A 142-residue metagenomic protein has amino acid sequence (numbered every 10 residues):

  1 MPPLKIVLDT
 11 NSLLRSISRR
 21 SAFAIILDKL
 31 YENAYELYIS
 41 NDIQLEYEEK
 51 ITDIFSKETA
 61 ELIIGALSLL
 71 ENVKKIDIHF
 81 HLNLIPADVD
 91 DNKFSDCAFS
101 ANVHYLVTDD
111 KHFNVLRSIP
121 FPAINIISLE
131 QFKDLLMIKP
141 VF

Functional and structural regions predicted by a protein language model:
M1-S21: Metal-dependent nucleic-acid phosphoesterase active-site entry motif
L8, A22-T52: PIN/NYN-family metal-dependent endoribonuclease catalytic core
D9-T10, I39-S40, D109, S128: A secondary-structure boundary/capping signal
S12-L13, I43, H112-F113: Alpha-helix capping/helix-boundary segments
K29, L67, C97, S118: Hydrophobic/aromatic ligand-binding patch that stacks against planar heteroaromatic rings of cofactors or nucleotides
N72-L106, K111, V115: Active-site neighborhoods of divalent-metal-dependent phosphate/nucleic-acid chemistry enzymes
H104, K111-F142: Acidic, PIN/NYN-like endoribonuclease modules and their adjacent C-terminal/linker elements
